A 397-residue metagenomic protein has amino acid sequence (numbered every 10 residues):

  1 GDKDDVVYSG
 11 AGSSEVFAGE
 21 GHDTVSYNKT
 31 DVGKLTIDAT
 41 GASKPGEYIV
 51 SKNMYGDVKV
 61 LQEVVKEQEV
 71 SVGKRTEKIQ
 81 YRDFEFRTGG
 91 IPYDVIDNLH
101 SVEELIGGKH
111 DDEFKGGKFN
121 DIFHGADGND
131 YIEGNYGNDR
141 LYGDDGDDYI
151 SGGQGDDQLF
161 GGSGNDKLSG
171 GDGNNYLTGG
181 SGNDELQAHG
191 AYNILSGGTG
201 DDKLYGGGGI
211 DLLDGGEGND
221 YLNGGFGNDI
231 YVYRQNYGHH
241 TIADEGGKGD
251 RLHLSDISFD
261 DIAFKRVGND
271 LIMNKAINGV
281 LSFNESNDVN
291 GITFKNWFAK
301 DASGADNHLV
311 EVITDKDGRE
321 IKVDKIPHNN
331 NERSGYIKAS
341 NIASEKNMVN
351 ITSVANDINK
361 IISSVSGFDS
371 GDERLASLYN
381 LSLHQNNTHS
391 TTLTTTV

Functional and structural regions predicted by a protein language model:
G1-I49, V95, D111-K115, N120-V267 (+3 more regions): Acidic, glycine-rich calcium-binding repeat modules characteristic of RTX/beta-roll and related beta-solenoid repeat
K3-V6, E15, M54, M273 (+1 more regions): Detector for methionine-enriched segments
Y27-V65, V70, K74-V95: Acidic/polar low-complexity surface segments
V64-S71, R75-Q80, Q154, S163 (+3 more regions): Type III/flagellar secretion export determinants
E77-E104, D270-V397: Low-complexity acidic/polar repeat-biased segments
G107-G108: J-domain helical core
